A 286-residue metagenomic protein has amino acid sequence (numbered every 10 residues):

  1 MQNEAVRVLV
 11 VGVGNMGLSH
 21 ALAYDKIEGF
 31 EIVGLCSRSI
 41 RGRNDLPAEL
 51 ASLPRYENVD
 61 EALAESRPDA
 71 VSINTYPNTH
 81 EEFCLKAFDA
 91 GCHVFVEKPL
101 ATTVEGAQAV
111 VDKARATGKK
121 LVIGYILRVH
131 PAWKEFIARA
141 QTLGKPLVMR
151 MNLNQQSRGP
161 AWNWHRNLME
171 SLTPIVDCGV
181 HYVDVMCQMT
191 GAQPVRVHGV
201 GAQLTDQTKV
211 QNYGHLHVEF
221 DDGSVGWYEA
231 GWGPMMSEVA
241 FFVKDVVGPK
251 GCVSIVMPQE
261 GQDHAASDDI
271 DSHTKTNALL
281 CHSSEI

Functional and structural regions predicted by a protein language model:
M1-L50: N-terminal Rossmann-like dinucleotide-binding module
H20, L53-K113: Beta-loop-alpha module in the N-terminal Rossmann-like domain of NAD(P)-dependent dehydrogenases, especially those
D45-L53, K113-T117: Short, conserved SAM-binding/catalytic segment of Class I S-adenosyl-L-methionine-dependent methyltransferases
V96, L121-I123, Y228, I255: Hydrophobic residues in well-ordered beta-strands that form the structural core
A109-I126, G144-M149: Rossmann-fold dehydrogenase core element
L127-T208: Predominantly a Rossmann-like dinucleotide-binding segment in NAD(P)-dependent oxidoreductases
V183-H264: Contiguous beta-strand/loop segments that form the cofactor/metal-binding neighborhood of enzyme cores
